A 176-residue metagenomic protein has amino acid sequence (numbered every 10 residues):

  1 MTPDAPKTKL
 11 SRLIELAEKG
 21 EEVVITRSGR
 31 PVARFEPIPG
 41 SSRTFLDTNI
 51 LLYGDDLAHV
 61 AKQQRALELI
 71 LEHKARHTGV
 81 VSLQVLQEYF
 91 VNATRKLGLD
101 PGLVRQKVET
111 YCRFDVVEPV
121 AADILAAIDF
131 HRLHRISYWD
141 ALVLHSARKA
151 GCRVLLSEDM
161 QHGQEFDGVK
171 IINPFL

Functional and structural regions predicted by a protein language model:
P3-E18: The conserved cystathionine-beta-synthase
P6, V24-G29, L142-V143: Short amphipathic alpha-helical segments
E22-S42: Short, charge-rich, low-complexity interaction segments located in flexible loops at or near secondary-structure
E36, L83, E158-M160: Short secondary-structure boundary segments
S41-V81, K96-L103, L176: Short, well-structured N-terminal submotif of metal-dependent ribonuclease cores
R43, L144-L176: Acidic, PIN/NYN-like endoribonuclease modules and their adjacent C-terminal/linker elements
F90-D115: Active-site-proximal, substrate-binding regions of enzyme catalytic domains and RNA-binding/basic surfaces
F114-E158: Active-site neighborhoods of divalent-metal-dependent phosphate/nucleic-acid chemistry enzymes
